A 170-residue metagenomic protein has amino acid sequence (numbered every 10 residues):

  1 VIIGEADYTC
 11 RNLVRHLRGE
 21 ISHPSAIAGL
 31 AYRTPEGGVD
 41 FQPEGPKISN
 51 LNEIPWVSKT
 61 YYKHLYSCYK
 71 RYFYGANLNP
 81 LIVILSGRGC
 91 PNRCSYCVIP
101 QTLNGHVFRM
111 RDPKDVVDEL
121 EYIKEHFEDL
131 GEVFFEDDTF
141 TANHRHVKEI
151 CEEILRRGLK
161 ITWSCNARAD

Functional and structural regions predicted by a protein language model:
V1-N50: Glycine-rich beta-alpha loop elements in corrinoid/cobalamin-binding modules across cobalamin-dependent enzymes
V57-D170: Radical SAM [4Fe-4S] cluster-binding motif and immediate context
